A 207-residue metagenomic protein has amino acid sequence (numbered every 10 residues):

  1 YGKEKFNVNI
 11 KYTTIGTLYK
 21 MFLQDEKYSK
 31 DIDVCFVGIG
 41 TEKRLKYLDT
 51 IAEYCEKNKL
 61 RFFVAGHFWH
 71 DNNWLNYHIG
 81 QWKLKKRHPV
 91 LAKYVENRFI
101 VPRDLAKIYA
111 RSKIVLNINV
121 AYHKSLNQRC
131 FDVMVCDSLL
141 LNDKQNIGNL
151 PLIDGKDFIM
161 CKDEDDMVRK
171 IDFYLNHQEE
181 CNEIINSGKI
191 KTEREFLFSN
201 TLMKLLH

Functional and structural regions predicted by a protein language model:
Y1-F131, V135-D154: Nucleotide-sugar donor-binding catalytic core of glycosyltransferases
L48-A52, A106, I171-D172, K189 (+1 more regions): Non-transmembrane alpha-helical segments in soluble domains of secreted/periplasmic/extracellular proteins
D104, D166-R169: Short acidic active-site motifs
V133, F158, G188: Hydrophobic, well-ordered secondary-structure elements that form the walls of internal hydrophobic environments
L139-L141, K156-K162, K204-H207: Short, contiguous hydrophobic alpha-helices characteristic of membrane insertion segments
F158-E164, Y174-Q178: Conserved acidic donor-binding segment of nucleotide-sugar-dependent glycosyltransferases
N176-L206: A charged, aromatic-enriched C-terminal amphipathic alpha-helix characteristic of glycosyltransferases across folds
